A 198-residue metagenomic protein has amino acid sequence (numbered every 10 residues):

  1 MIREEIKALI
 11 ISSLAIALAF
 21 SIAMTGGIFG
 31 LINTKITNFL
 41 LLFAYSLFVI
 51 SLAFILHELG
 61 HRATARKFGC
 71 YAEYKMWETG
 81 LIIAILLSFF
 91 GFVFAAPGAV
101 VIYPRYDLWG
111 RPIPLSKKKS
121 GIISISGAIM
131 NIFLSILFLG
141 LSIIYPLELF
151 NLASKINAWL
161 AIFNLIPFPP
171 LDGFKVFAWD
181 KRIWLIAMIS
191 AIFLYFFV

Functional and structural regions predicted by a protein language model:
M1-V198: Hydrophobic transmembrane alpha-helices and their immediate loop junctions in multi-pass integral membrane proteins
